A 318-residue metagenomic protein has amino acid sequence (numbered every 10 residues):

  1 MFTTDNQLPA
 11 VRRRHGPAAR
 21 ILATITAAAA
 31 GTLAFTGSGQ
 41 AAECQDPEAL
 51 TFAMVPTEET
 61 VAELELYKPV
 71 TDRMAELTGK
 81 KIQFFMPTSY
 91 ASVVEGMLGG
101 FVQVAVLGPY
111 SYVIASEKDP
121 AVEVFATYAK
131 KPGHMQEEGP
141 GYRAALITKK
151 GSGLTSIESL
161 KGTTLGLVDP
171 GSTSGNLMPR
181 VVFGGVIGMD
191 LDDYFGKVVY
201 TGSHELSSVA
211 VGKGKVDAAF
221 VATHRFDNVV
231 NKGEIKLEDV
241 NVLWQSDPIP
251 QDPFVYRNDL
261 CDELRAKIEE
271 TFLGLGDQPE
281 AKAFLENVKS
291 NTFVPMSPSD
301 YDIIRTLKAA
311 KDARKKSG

Functional and structural regions predicted by a protein language model:
M1-P17: N-terminal secretory signal peptides that target proteins for export/translocation
A23-A34: Bacterial N-terminal signal peptides
F35-A41: Sec/Tat signal peptide C-region and signal peptidase I cleavage site
C44-A53, E58-P69, A75, I249 (+1 more regions): An extracytoplasmic/periplasmic, membrane-proximal ligand-sensing/linker region
P47, F52-E76, P87, Y110 (+2 more regions): Bilobed "Venus flytrap"/periplasmic-binding protein-like clamshell domains and structurally analogous long
M97-L98, L160, V211-G212: Hydrophobic residues within well-ordered alpha-helices
V106-A121, P179-G185, A210-K213, D217-L237: A ligand-binding cleft/hinge motif common to bilobed small-molecule-binding domains
V122-G139, Y194-K197, V230-P248: Short beta-strand->loop
